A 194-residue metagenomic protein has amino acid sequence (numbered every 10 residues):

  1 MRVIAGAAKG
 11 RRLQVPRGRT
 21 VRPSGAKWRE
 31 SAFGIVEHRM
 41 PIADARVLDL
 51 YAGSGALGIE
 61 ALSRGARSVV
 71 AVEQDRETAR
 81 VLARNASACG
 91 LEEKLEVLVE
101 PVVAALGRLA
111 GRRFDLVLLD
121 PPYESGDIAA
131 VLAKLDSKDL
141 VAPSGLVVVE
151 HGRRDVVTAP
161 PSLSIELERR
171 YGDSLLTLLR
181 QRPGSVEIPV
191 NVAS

Functional and structural regions predicted by a protein language model:
M1-S194: Class I S-adenosyl-L-methionine-dependent methyltransferase catalytic core
